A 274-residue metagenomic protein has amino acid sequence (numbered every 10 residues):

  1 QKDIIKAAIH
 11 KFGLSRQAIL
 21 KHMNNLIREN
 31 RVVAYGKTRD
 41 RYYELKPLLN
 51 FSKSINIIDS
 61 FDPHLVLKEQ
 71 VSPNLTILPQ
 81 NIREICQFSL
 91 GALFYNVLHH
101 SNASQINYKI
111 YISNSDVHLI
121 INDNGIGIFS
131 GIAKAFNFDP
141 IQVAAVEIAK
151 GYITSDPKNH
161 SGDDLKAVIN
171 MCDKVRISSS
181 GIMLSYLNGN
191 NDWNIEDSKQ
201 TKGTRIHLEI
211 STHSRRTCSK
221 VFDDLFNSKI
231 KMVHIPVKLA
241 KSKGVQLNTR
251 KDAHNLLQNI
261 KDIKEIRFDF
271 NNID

Functional and structural regions predicted by a protein language model:
Q1-G91, Y95, H100-S101, Q105 (+1 more regions): Bergerat-fold GHKL ATPase/HATPase_c domain
V33, R39-K53, L98-R216: Conserved beta-strand-loop-beta-strand hairpin that lines the nucleotide-binding pocket of ATP/GTP-utilizing enzymes
I82-S89, P140, A144, D274: Short amphipathic alpha-helical segments
A92, N96, D123, D269: Acidic active-site catalytic centers that drive phospho-/nucleotidyl reactions and related ester hydrolyses
I153-S155, S214-R215, K243-L247, N271-D274: Short acidic, S/G/P-rich loop/turn micro-motifs used as interaction or catalytic elements
D163-D164, V221, F270: Composition- and surface-driven signal marking solvent-exposed, interaction-prone regions in large proteins
V175, I235-P236, K264-F268: Hydrophobic beta-strand segments of well-ordered beta-sheets in folded domains
L256-D274: Short, glycine-/small-residue-enriched flexible loop/hinge segments at domain edges that mediate gating
